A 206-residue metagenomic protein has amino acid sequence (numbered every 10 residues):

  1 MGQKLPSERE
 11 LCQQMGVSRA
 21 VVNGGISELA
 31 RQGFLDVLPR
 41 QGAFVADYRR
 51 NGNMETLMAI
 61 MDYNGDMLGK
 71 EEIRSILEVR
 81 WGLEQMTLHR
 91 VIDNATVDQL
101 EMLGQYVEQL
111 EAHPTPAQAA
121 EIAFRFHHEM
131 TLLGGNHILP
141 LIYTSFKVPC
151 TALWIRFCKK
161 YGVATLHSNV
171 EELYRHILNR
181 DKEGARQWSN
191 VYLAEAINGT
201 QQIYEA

Functional and structural regions predicted by a protein language model:
M1-G82: Short linear motifs at protein or domain termini
Q14-M15, P116, V163: A generic secondary-structure micro-motif detector that highlights 1-2 residue hydrophobic/ambivalent hotspots embedded
I76-R156, L166-V170, G184-G199: Conserved amphipathic alpha-helical segments that form helical-bundle/coiled-coil interaction surfaces
Y204-A206: …primarily DNA-binding HTH/wHTH and HhH modules…
